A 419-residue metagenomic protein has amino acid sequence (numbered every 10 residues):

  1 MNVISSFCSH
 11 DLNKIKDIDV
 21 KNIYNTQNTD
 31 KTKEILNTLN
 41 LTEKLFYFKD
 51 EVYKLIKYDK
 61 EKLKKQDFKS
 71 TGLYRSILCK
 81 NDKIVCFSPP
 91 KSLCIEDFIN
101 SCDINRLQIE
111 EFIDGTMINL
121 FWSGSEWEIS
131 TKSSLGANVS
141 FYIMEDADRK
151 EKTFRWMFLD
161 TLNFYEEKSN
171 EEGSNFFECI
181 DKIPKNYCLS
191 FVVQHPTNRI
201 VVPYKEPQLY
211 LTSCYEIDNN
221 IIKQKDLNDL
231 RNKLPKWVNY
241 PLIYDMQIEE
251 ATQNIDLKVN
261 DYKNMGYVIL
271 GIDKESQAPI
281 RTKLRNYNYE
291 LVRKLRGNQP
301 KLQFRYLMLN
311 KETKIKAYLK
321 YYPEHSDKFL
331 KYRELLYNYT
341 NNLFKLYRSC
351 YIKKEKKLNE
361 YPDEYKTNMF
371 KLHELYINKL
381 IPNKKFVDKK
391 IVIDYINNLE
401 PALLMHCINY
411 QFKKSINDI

Functional and structural regions predicted by a protein language model:
M1-I419: Core nucleotide-handling region used for phosphoryl-transfer chemistry
